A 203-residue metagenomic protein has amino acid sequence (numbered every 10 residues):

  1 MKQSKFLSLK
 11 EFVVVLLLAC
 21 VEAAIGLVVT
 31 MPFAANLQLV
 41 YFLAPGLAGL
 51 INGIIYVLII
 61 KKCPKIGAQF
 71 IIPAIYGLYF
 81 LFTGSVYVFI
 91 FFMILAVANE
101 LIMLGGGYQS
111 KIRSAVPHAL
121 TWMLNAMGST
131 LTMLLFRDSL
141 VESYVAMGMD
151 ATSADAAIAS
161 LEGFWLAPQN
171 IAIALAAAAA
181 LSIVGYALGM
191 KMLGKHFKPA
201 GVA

Functional and structural regions predicted by a protein language model:
M1-S4, L193-A203: Short, charged juxtamembrane terminal tails flanking transmembrane helices
K2-I71: Hydrophobic transmembrane alpha-helices
K2-K10, N36, V40, A44 (+7 more regions): Juxtamembrane/transmembrane-helix boundary motifs in multi-pass membrane proteins
F12-L17, G46-L47, Q69-A74, F89-I90 (+3 more regions): Hydrophobic alpha-helical transmembrane segments
L18-V29, A48, N52, Y56 (+5 more regions): Alpha-helical transmembrane segments of multipass membrane proteins
T30, A34, I75-G105: Interfacial aromatic-anchored transmembrane helix boundaries in multi-pass membrane proteins
F92-T130, Y186: Short helix-perturbing small/polar motifs within transmembrane alpha-helices
H118-G194: Membrane-embedded alpha-helical hairpins and interfacial helices in multi-pass inner-membrane proteins
